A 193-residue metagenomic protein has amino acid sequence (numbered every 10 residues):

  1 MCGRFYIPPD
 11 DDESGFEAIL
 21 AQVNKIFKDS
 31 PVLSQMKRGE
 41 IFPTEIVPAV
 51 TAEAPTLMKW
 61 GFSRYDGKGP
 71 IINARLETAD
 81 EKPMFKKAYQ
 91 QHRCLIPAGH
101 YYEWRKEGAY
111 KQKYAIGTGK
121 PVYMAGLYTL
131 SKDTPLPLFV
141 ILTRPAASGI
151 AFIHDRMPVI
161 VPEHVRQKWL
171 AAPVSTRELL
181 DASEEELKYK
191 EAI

Functional and structural regions predicted by a protein language model:
M1-I193: Short linear sequence motif anchored by a di-proline
